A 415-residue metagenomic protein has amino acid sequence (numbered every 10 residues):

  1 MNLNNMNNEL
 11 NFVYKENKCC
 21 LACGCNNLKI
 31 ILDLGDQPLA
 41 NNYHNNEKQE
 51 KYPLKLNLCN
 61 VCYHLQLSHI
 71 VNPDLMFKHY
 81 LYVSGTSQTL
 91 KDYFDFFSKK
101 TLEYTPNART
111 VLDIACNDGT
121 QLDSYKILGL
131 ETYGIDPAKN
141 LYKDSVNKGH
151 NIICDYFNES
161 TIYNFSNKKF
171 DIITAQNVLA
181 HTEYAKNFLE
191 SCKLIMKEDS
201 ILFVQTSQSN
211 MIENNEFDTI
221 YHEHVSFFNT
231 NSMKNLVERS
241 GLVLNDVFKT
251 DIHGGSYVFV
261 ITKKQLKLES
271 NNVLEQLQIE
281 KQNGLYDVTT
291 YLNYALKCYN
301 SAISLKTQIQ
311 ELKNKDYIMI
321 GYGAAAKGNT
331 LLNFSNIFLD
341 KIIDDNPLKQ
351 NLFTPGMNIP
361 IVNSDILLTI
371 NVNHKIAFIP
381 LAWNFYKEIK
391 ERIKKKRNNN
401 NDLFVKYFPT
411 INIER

Functional and structural regions predicted by a protein language model:
L3-T89, F248: N-terminal juxtadomain amphipathic helix that follows a signal peptide/anchor or precedes a small N-terminal auxiliary
Q49-D144, E216, Y221, S226 (+1 more regions): Extended interfacial segments that mediate partner engagement and assembly in macromolecular machines
G149-I162, I361-V362: Conserved SAM-binding strand-loop segment of SAM-dependent methyltransferases
T174: A conserved beta-strand element that flanks and buttresses the S-adenosyl-L-methionine
K186-I201: A short glycine-rich, Lys/Arg-flanked "PGG" loop and its adjoining helix->strand segment in the class I
D199-S207, L403-K406: Conserved beta-strand signature within the Rossmann-like core of class I S-adenosyl-L-methionine
L202-S226, T230-S232: Short, glycine-/aromatic-enriched active-site segment of Class I SAM-dependent methyltransferases
G254-K297: Flexible, glycine-/basic-rich loop-and-beta segments that form/coincide with the SAM-dependent methyltransferase
